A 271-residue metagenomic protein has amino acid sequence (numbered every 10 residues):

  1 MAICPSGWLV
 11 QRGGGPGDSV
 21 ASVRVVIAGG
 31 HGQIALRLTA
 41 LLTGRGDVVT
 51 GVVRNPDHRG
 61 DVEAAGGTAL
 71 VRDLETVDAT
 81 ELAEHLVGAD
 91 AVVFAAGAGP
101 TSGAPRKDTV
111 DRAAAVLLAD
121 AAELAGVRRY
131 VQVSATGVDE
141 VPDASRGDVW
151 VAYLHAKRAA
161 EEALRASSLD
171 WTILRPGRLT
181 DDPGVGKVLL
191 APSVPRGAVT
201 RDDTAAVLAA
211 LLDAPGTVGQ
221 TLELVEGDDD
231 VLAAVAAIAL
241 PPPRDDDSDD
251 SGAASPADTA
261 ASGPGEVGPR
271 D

Functional and structural regions predicted by a protein language model:
V25-D47: N-terminal Rossmann NAD(P)H-binding glycine-rich loop of SDR-like oxidoreductase domains
A28, V48-T50, P56, A98-A166 (+1 more regions): Conserved Rossmann-fold NAD(P)-dependent oxidoreductase catalytic core, especially the SDR/UDP-sugar
I34, V92, L174, T204-L208 (+1 more regions): Non-catalytic, hydrophobic alpha-helical segments
G51-L117, A121-L124, D213-G216: NAD(P)H-binding glycine-rich loop region in Rossmannoid oxidoreductase-like domains and their noncatalytic homologs
E140, T172-P192: Flexible, glycine-rich beta-alpha linker
P142, P183-K187, L211-Q220: Glycine/proline-rich active-site loop of Rossmann-fold NAD(P)-dependent oxidoreductases
A156, P195-A210, Q220: Substrate-positioning beta->alpha
T221-D229: Short-chain dehydrogenase/reductase
